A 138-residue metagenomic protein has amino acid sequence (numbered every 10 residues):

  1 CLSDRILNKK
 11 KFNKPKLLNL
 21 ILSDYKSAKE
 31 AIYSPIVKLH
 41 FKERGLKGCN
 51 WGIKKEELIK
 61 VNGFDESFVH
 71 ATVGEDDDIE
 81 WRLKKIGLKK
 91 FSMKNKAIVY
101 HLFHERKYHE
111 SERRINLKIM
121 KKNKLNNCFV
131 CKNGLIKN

Functional and structural regions predicted by a protein language model:
C1-K16, I86-F91, N95-I98: Internal hydrophobic scaffold segments of catalytic domains
L2-R5, H104-E105, S111-R114: Short aromatic-enriched loop/helix-cap "lid" or pocket-rim segments at secondary-structure transitions that line
S3-R44: Short, flexible, basic/aromatic active-site loop/helix in glycosyltransferases
L39-F41, G63-E66: A short, structure-level motif marking secondary-structure boundaries and short turns
G45-L46, N50-I53, E57-N62, V69-K89 (+1 more regions): A short, conserved alpha-helix in the catalytic core of glycosyltransferases
M93-E110: Active-site donor/metal-binding and catalytic loop motifs of nucleotide-sugar-dependent glycosylation enzymes
E110-N133: Catalytic core of nucleotide-sugar-dependent glycosyltransferases
